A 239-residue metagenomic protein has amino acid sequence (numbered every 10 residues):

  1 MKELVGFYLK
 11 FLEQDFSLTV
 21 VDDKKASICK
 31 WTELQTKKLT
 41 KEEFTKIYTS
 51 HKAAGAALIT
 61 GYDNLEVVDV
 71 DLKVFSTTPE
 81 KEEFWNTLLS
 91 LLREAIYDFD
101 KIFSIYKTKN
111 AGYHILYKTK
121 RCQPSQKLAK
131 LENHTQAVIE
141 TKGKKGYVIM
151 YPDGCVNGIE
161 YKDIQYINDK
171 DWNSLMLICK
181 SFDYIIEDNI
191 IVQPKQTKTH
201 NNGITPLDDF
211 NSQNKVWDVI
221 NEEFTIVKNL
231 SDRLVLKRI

Functional and structural regions predicted by a protein language model:
M1-G203: Conserved phosphate/metal-binding and DNA-contacting active-site motifs used in DNA phosphodiester-bond processing
Q193-I239: N-terminal structured subdomain of primase-like DNA metabolism proteins
